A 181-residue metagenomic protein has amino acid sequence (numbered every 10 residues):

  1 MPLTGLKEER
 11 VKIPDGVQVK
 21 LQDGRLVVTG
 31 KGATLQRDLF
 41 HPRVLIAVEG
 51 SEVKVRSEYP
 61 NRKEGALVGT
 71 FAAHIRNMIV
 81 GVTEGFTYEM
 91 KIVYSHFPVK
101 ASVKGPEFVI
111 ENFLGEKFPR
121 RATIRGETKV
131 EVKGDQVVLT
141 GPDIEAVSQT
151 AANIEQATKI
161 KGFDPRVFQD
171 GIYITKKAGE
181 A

Functional and structural regions predicted by a protein language model:
M1-A181: Ribosome-associated RNA-binding proteins
